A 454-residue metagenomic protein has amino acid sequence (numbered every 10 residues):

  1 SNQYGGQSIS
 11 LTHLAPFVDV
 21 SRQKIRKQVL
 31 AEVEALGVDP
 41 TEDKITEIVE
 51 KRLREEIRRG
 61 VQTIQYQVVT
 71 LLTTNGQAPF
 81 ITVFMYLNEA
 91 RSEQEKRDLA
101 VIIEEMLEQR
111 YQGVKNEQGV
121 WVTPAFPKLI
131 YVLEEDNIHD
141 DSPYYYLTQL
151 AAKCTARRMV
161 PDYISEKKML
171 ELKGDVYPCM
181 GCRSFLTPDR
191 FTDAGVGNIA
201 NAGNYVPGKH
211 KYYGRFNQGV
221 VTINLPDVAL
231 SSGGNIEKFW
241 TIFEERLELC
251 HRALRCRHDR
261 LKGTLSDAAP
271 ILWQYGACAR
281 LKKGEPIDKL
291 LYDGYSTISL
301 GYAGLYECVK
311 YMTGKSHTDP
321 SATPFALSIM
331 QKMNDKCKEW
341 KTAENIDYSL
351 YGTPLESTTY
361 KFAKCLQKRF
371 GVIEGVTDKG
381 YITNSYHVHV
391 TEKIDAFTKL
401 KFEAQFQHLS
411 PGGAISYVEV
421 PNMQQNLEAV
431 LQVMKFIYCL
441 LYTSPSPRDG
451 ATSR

Functional and structural regions predicted by a protein language model:
S1-G294, K315, D319-S444, R448 (+1 more regions): Conserved catalytic cores of very large enzyme subunits
G294-E307: Conserved phosphate/anionic-ligand binding catalytic regions in large, soluble enzymes, centered on
E307-K315: Well-ordered alpha-helical scaffold segments within catalytic/enzyme domains
